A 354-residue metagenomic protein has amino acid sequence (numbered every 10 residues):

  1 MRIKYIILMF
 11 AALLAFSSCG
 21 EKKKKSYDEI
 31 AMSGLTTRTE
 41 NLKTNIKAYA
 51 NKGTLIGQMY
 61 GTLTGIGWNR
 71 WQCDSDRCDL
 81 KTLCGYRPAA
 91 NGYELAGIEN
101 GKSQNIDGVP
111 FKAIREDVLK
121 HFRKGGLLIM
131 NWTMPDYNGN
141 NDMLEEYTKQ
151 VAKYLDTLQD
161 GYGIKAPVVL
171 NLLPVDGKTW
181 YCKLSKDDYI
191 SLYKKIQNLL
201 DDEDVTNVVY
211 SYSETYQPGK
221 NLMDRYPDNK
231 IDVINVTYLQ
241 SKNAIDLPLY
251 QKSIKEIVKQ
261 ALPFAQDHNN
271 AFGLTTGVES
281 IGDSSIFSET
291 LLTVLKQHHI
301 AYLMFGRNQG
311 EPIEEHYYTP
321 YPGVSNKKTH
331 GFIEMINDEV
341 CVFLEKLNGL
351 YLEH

Functional and structural regions predicted by a protein language model:
A15-S18: C-terminal motif of bacterial Sec signal peptides marking the signal peptidase cleavage site
K22-A90, N105, L291, V340 (+1 more regions): N-terminal module-boundary/linker segments of secreted carbohydrate-active enzymes
E40-N41, W71-L80, K112-E116, V151-Y154 (+3 more regions): Alpha-helical scaffolding within the catalytic cores of extracellular/periplasmic polymer-degrading hydrolases
T54-G61, N270-H354: Substrate-binding cleft of secreted/luminal carbohydrate-active enzymes
Q58-M59, V169-L173, Y193-K220, N269-G282 (+1 more regions): Aromatic-lined carbohydrate-recognition surfaces of secreted/lumenal glycan-active proteins
L63-C73, I98-A113, Y147, S213-K220 (+3 more regions): Acidic-and-aromatic substrate-binding clefts and catalytic sites of carbohydrate-active enzymes
A89-Y93, N221-Q251, G306: Aromatic- and acid-rich polysaccharide-binding/catalytic face of secreted or lumenal carbohydrate-active enzymes
A96-T206: Substrate-binding cleft of extracellular glycoside hydrolase catalytic domains
